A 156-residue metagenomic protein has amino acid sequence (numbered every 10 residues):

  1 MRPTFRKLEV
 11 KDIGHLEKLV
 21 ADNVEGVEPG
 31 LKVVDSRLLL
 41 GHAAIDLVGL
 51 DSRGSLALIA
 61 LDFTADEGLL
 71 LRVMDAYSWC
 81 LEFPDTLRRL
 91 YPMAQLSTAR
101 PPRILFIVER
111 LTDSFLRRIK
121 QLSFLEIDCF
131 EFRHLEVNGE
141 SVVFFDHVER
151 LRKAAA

Functional and structural regions predicted by a protein language model:
M1-A156: Charged, terminal alpha-helix-loop-beta segments that serve as non-catalytic nucleic-acid engagement and/or assembly
